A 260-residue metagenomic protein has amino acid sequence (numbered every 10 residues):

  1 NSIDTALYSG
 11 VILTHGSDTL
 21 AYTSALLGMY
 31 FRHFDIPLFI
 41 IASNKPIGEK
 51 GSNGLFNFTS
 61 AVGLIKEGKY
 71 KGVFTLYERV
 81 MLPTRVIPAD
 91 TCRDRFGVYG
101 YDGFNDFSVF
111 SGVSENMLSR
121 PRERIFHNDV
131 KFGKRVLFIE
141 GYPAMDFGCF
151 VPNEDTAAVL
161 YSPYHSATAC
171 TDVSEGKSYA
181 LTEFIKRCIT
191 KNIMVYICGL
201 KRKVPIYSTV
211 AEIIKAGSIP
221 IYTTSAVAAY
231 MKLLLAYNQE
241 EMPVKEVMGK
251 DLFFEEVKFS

Functional and structural regions predicted by a protein language model:
N1-S260: Active-site histidine-anchored catalytic micro-motif
